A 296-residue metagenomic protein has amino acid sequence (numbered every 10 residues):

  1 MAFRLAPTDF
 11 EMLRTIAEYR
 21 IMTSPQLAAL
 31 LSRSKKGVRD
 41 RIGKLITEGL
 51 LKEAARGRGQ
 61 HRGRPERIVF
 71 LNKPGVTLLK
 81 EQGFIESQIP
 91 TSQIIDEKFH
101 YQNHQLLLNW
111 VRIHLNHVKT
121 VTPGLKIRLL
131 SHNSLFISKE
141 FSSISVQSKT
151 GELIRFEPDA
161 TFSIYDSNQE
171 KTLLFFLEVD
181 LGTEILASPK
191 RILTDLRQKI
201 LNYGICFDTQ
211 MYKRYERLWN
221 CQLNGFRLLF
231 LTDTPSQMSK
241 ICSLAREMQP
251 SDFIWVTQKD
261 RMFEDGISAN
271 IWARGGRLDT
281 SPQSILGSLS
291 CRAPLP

Functional and structural regions predicted by a protein language model:
M1-F99, Q105, P296: Nuclease-adjacent, charged terminal/linker segments that flank catalytic cores
L13, I185-I192, L201, Q210-P296: Non-catalytic C-terminal interaction segments of nucleic acid-processing enzymes
R56, H132, E178-G182, D233: Short loop/turn segments at strand-loop or loop-helix junctions that form parts of catalytic or ligand-binding pockets
I94-H100, N133-G151, T183-R191: Surface-exposed cleft-lining segments at the edges of enzyme active sites
T122-L125, Q169-K171, E216-G225: Short helix-terminating capping/connector loops at secondary-structure junctions
P123-F175, Q198: Active-site metal-binding core of divalent-cation-utilizing nuclease and nuclease-like domains
E157-D159, L174-R191: Active-site ExK catalytic segment of metal-dependent nucleases
